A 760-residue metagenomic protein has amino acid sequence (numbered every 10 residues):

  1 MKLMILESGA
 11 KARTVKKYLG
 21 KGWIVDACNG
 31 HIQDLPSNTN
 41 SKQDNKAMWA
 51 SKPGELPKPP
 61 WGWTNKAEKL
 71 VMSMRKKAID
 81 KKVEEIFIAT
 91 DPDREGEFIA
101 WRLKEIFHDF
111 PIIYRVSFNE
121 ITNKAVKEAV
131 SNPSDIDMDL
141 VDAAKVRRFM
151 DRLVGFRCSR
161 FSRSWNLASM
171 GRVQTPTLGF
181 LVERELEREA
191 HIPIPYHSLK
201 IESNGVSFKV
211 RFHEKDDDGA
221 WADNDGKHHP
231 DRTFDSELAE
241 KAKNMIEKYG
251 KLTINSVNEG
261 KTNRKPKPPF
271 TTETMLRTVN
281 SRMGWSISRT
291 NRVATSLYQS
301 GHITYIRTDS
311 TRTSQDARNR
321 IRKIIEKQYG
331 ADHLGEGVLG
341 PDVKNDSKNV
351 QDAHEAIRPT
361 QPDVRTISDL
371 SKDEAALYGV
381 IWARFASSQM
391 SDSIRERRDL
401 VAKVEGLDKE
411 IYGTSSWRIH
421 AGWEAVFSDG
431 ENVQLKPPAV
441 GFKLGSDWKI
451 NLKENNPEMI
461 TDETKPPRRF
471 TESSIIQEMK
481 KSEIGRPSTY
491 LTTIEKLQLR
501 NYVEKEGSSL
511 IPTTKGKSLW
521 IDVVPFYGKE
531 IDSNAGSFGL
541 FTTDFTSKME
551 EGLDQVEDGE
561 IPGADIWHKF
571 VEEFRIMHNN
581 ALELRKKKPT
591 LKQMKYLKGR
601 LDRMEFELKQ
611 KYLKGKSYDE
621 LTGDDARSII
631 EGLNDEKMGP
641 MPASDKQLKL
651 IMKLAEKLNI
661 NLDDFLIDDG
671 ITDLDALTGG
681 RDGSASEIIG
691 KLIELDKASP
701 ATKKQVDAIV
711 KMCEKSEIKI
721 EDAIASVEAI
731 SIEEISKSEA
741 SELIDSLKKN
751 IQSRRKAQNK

Functional and structural regions predicted by a protein language model:
M1, A89-P92, W165-S169, E259-P268 (+3 more regions): Conserved short loop/turn motifs at secondary-structure junctions
M1-R148, R152-V154, P230, E237-E240 (+1 more regions): Intrinsically disordered, low-complexity regulatory segments
K2, R13-T14, W23, A78 (+2 more regions): Basic, low-complexity terminal or inter-domain segments flanking catalytic cores
G9-A12, G22-V25, N29, T64-R75 (+18 more regions): Amphipathic alpha-helical transducer elements in NTP-driven molecular machines
I24, Q33-N65, K76, R172-T295 (+5 more regions): Long, highly charged, low-complexity internal segments
P59-G62, T90, F110-Y114, S134-V141 (+7 more regions): Short, polar/flexible loop-turn hinges at active-site or ligand-entry regions and domain interfaces
M72, K81, I121-S203, G260: C-terminal or mid-to-C-terminal helical accessory/interaction module adjacent to the motor/catalytic core
V146-R157, T175, S203, T262-T274 (+4 more regions): Core structural elements
